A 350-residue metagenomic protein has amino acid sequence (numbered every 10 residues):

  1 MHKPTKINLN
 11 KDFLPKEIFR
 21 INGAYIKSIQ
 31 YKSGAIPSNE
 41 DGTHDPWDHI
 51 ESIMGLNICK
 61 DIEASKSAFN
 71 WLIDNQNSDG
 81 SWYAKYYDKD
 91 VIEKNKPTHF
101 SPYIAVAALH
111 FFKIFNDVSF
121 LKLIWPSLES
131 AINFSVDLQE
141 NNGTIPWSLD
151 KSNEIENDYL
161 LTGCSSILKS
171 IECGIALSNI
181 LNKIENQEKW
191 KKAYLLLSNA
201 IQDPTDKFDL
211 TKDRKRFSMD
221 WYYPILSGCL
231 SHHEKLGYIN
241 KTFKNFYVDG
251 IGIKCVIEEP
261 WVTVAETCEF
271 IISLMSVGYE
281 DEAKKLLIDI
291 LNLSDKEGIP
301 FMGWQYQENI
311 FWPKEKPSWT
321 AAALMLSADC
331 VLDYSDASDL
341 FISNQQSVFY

Functional and structural regions predicted by a protein language model:
M1-W47, I58-W82, S135-N142, K192 (+2 more regions): Low-complexity, Ser/Thr/Pro/Gly-enriched N-terminal "stalk/linker" regions
H2-D12, I50-I62, Y103-F120, S166-K183 (+3 more regions): Well-ordered alpha-helical scaffold segments within catalytic/enzyme domains
P4, F13, D45, L123-P126 (+4 more regions): Extended ligand-binding clefts on enzyme/binding-domain cores
K16-K27, I50-I53, I62-I73, P102-F112 (+6 more regions): Hydrophobic core segments within long, regular secondary-structure runs in both alpha- and beta-rich folds
S33, Y86, F115, G250-I251: Flexible, solvent-exposed coil segments and beta strand-coil junctions, predominantly the extracellular/periplasmic
D41, A84-V91, W147-I155, W304-N309: Short linear capping/connector segments at secondary-structure termini
D41, L230-I239, V256-E266, I272-S276 (+1 more regions): CBM-like carbohydrate-recognition segments
D45-H49, I53-E140, C164, L287 (+1 more regions): Aromatic-rich carbohydrate-recognition surfaces in CAZymes
